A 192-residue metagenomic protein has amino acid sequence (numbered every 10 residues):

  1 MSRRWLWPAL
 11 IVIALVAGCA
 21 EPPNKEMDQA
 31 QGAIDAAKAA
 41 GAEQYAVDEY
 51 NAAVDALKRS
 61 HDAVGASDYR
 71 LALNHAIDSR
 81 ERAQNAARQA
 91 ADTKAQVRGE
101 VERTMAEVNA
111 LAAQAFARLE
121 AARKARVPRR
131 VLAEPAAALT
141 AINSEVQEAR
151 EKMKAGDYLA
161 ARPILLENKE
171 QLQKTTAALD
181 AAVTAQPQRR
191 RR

Functional and structural regions predicted by a protein language model:
M1-C19: Sec-dependent bacterial lipoprotein signal peptides
C19-R192: Long, charged/polar, soluble alpha-helical segments
